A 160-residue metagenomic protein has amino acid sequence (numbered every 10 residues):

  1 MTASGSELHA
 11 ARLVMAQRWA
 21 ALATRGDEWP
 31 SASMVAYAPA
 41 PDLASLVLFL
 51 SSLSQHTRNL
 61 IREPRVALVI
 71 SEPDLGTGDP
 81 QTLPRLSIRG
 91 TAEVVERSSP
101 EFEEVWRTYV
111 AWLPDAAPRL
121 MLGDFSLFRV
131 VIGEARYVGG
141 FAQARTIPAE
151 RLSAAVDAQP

Functional and structural regions predicted by a protein language model:
M1-I61, G78: An N-terminal domain-cap segment
Q17-W19, A44-L46, E63-R65, G123-L127 (+1 more regions): Short, surface-exposed beta-edge/turn micro-motifs
A21, A32-A36, S87-R89, L127-R129 (+1 more regions): Conserved hydrophobic/aromatic beta-strand scaffold that supports enzyme active sites
A38-P41, E96, R136: A generic structural motif
S51, S71, G140-A142: Surface loops and adjacent helix of pleckstrin homology
L53-W112, F125, I132: Short, structured beta-strand-loop surface elements
R107-T108, W112-P160: C-terminal edge-of-domain segments
